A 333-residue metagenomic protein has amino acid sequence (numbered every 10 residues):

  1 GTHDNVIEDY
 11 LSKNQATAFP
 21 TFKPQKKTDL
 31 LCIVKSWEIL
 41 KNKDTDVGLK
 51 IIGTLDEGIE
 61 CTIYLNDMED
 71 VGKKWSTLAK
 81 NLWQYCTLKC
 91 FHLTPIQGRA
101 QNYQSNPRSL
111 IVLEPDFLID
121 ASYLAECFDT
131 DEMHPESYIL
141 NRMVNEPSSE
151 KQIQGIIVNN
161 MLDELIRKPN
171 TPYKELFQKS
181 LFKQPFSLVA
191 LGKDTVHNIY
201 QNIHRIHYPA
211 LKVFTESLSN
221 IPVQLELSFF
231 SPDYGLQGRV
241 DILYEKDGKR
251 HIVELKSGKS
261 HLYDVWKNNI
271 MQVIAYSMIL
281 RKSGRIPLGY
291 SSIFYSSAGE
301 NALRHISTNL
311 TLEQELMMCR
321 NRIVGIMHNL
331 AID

Functional and structural regions predicted by a protein language model:
G1-H3: Mixed-charge, low-complexity intrinsically disordered regions
N5-I52: Structural detector for short beta-strands of small beta-barrel domains
D9-Q25, I157-L225: A non-catalytic, helix-rich entry segment at domain boundaries
E38-L49, Q97-S105, T215-L218: Short, ordered beta-strand-loop transition motifs
V47-W83, L218-A331: Mg2+/Mn2+-dependent nuclease catalytic core
S76-S105: Flexible glycine-rich surface loops and low-complexity tracts that mediate binding to linear polymers
Q101-Q154: Extended, charge-rich, solvent-exposed interface segments
M143, E164-K174, R281-P287: Short helix-capping/linker segments at secondary-structure and domain boundaries
